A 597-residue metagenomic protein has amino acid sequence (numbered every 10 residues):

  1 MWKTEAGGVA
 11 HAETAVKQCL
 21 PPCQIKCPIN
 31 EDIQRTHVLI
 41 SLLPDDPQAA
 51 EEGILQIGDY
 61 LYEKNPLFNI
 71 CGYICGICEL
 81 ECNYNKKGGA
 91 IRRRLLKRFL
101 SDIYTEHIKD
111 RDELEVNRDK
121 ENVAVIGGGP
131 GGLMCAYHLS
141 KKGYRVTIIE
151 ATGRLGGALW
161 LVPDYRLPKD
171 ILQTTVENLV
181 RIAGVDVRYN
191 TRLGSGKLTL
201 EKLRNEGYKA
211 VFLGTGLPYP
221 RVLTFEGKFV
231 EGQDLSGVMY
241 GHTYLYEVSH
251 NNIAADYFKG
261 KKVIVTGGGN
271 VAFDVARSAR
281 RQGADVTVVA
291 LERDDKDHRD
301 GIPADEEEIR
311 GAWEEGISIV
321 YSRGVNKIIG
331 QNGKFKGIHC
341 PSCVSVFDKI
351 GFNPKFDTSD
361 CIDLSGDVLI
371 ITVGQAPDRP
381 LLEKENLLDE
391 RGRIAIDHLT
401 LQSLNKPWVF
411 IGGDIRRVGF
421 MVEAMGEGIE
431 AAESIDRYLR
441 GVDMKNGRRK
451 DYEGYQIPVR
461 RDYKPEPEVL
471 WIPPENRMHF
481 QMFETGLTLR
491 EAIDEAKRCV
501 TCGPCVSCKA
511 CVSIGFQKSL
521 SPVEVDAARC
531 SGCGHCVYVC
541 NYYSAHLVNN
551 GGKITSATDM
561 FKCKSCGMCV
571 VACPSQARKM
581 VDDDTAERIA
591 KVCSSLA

Functional and structural regions predicted by a protein language model:
W2-C23, Q56-I74, I108-A124, G131 (+12 more regions): Ferredoxin-like iron-sulfur electron-transfer modules
K17-P44, I70-L100, K141, R154 (+6 more regions): Iron-sulfur cluster-binding cysteine motifs and their immediate structural context in ferredoxin-like electron-transfer
F99-V116, E177-A183, V187, P220-Q282 (+1 more regions): Glycine-rich dinucleotide-binding loop and its adjacent helix/turn
N122-R145, A272-R280: N-terminal Rossmann-like FAD-binding beta1-loop-alpha1 element of flavoenzymes
I148, T152-A183, R188, A276-K327 (+2 more regions): Rossmann-like dinucleotide-binding cores of NAD(P)H-dependent redox enzymes
Y208-A210, G214-V222, H242, G269 (+1 more regions): Glycine-/small-residue-rich beta->alpha transition segments that form the dinucleotide
Q233-G260, D348-G419, G426, V537: FAD-site-proximal beta/loop scaffold in flavoenzymes
G412-V442: A conserved FAD-binding loop/helix module that cradles the flavin
